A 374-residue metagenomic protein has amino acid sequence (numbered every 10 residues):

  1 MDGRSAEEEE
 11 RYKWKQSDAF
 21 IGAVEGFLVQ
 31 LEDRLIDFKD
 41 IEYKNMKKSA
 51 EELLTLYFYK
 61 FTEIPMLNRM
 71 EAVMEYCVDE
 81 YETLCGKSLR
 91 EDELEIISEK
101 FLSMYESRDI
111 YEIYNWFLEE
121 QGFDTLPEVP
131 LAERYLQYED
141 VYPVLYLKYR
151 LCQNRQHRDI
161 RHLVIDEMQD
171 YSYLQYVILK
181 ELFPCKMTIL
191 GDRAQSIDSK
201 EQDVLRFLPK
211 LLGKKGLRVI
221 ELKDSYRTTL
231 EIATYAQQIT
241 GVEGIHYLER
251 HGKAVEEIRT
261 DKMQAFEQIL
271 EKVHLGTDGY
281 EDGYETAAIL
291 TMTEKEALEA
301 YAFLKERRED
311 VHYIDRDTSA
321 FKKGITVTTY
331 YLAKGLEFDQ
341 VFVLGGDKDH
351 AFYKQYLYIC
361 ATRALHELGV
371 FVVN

Functional and structural regions predicted by a protein language model:
M1, G122-E128, Y149-H162, Q169-N374: Conserved helicase motor core of SF1/SF2 NTP-dependent helicases
M1-L163, D170-I178: Alpha-helical nucleic-acid-binding subdomain of P-loop helicases immediately C-terminal to the Walker A/P-loop
